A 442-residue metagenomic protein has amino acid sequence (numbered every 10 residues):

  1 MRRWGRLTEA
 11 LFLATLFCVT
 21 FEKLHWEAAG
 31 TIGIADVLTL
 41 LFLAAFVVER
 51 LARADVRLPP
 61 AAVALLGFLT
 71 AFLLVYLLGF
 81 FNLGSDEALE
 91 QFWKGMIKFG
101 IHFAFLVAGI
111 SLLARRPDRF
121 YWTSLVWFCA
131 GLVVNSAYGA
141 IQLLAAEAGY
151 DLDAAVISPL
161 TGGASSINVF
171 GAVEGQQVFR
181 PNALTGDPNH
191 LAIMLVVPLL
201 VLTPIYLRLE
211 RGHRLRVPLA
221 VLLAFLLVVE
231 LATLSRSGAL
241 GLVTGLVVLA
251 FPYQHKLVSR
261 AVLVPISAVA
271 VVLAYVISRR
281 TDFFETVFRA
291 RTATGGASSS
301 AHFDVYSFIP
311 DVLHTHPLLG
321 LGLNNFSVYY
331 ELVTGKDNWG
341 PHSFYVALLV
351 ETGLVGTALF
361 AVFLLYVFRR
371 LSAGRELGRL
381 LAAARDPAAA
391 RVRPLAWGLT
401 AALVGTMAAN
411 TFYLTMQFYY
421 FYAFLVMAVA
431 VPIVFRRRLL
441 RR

Functional and structural regions predicted by a protein language model:
M1-R2, L38-R53, P198-E210, V355-A383: Hydrophobic, aromatic-rich transmembrane alpha-helices and their immediate juxtamembrane boundary segments
R2-E27, L38-A108, T406: N-terminal hydrophobic segments of proteins, predominantly signal-anchor/transmembrane helices of inner/organellar
T8-F17, V217-L226, L371-F412, A428: Loop-to-helix entry and N-terminal half of a specific, functionally important transmembrane alpha helix in multi-pass
L13, C18, L40-A45, V243-L246 (+1 more regions): Transmembrane alpha-helices of multi-pass inner-membrane enzymes
A104-A108, W122-Y253, V269, V362 (+2 more regions): Alpha-helical transmembrane segments of multi-pass inner-membrane proteins
A137, L143-G149, E230-T233, A250-T294 (+2 more regions): A membrane-periplasm/extracellular boundary helix in multi-pass inner-membrane enzymes that assemble envelope glycans
F179, R279-T352, R375-R379: Long extracytoplasmic/lumenal interhelical loops at the membrane interface of multi-pass membrane proteins
A183, D187-N189, L227, V305-P310 (+5 more regions): A conserved mid-to-late transmembrane alpha helix and its immediate loop/hinge that forms the functional core
